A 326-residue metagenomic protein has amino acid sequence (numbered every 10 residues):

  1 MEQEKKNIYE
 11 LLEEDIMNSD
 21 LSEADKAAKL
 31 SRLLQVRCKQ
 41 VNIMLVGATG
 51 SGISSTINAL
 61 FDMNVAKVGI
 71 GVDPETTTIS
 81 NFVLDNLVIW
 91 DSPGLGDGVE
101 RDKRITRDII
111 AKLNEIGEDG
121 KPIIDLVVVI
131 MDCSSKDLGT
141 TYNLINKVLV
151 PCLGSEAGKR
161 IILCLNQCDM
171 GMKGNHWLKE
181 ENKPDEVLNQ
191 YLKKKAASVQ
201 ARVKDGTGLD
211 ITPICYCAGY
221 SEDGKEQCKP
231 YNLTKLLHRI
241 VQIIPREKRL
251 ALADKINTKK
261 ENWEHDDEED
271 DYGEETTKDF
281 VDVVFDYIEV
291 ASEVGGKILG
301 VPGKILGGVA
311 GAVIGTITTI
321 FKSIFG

Functional and structural regions predicted by a protein language model:
M1-V88, P93, G98-D282: Conserved GTPase G-domain substructure that encodes guanine base recognition and part of the catalytic core, centered
E274-G326: Membrane-inserting effector segments that mediate pore formation, membrane fusion, or transient membrane insertion
